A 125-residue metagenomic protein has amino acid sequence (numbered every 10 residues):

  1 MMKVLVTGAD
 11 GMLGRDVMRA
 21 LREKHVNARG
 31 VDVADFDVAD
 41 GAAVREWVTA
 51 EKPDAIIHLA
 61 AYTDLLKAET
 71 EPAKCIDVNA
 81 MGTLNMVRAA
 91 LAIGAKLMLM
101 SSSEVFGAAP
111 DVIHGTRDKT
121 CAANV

Functional and structural regions predicted by a protein language model:
M2-E23: N-terminal Rossmann NAD(P)H-binding glycine-rich loop of SDR-like oxidoreductase domains
T7, V31, I56-A60, L97-S103: SDR active-site strand-loop-helix element
G14, L65-L66, F106-A109: Glycine/Thr-rich phosphate-binding loops of Rossmann-like dinucleotide-binding domains
R22-E46: Adenosine-cofactor binding site in Rossmann-like domains, unifying the SAM/SAH pocket of S-adenosylmethionine-dependent
K24, E51, A92-I93: Helix C-cap/helix->beta junction micro-motif
G41-V78, A89: NAD(P)H-binding glycine-rich loop region in Rossmannoid oxidoreductase-like domains and their noncatalytic homologs
T70, D77-N85, A92, K96 (+1 more regions): Catalytic helix-loop patch of NAD(P)-dependent Rossmann-fold dehydrogenases
